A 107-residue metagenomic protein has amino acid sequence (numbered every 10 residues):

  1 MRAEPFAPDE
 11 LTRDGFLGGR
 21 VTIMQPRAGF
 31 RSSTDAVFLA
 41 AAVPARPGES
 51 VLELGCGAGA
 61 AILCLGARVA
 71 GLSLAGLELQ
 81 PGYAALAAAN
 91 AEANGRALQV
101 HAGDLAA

Functional and structural regions predicted by a protein language model:
R2-R46: Class I SAM-dependent transferase core
A41-A107: Conserved SAM/SAH cofactor-binding pocket of Class I
